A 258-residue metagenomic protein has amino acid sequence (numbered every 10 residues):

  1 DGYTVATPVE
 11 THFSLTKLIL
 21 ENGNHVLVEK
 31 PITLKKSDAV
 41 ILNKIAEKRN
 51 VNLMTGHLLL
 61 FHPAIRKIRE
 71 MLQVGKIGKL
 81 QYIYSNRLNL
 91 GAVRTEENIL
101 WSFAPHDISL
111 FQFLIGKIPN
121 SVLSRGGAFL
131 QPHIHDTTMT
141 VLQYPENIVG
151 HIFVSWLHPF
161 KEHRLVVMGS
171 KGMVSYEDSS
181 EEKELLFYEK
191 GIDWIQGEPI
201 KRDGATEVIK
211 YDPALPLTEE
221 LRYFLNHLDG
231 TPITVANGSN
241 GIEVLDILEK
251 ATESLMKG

Functional and structural regions predicted by a protein language model:
G2-L60: Beta-strand-loop-alpha-helix segment that lines the small-molecule cofactor/substrate pocket of alpha/beta enzymes
G2-T7, P145, Y223-G258: C-terminal helix-rich "cap/oligomerization" subdomain common to oxidoreductases
L15, L42, I68, K250-A251: Aromatic/hydrophobic pocket-lining residues that form π-stacking "cages" and hydrophobic walls in ligand
E29, N86, M168: Alpha/beta-hydrolase-fold catalytic nucleophile elbow
N52, L59-P132, G258: Predominantly a Rossmann-like dinucleotide-binding segment in NAD(P)-dependent oxidoreductases
E96-W101, E207-L215: A short glycine-threonine-serine/GTX helix/turn-capping micro-motif
W101-A104, A214, V235-G241: Conserved loop-to-helix N-cap of the C-terminal "lid" that shapes the substrate pocket in Rossmann-like
P105-E184, Y188-K190, Y211-A214, T218-P232 (+1 more regions): Contiguous beta-strand/loop segments that form the cofactor/metal-binding neighborhood of enzyme cores
